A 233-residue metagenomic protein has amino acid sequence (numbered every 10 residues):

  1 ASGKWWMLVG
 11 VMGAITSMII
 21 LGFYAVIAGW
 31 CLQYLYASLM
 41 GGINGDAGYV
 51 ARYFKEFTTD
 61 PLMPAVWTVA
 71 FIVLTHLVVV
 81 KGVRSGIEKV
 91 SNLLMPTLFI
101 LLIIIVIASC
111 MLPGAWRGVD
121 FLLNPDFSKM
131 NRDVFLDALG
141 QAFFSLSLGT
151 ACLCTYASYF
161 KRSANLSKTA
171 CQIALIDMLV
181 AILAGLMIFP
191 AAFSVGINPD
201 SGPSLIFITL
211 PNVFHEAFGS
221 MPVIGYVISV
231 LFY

Functional and structural regions predicted by a protein language model:
A1-M12, A25-R84, W116-D137, P203-F207 (+1 more regions): Inter-helical loop and helix-membrane interface segments of multi-pass membrane transporters/permeases
V9-T16, P64-F71, S91-L94, L98-L101 (+1 more regions): Hydrophobic alpha-helical transmembrane segments of polytopic
M12-F23, A70-L77, L136-S147, V227-Y233: Hydrophobic alpha-helical transmembrane segments of multi-pass membrane proteins
S17, Y24-Y34, I72, L98 (+2 more regions): Helical transmembrane-bundle signal
I19-F23, I27, G114, T150: Short helix-kink/termination motifs in transmembrane helices of multi-pass secondary transporters
I20, Y24, T75-G82, I104-I107 (+1 more regions): Hydrophobic alpha-helical membrane-associated segments
I20, Y49-Y53, C152: A general marker of short, structured functional hotspots
E88, N92-Y233: Membrane-embedded translocation segments of transport machinery
